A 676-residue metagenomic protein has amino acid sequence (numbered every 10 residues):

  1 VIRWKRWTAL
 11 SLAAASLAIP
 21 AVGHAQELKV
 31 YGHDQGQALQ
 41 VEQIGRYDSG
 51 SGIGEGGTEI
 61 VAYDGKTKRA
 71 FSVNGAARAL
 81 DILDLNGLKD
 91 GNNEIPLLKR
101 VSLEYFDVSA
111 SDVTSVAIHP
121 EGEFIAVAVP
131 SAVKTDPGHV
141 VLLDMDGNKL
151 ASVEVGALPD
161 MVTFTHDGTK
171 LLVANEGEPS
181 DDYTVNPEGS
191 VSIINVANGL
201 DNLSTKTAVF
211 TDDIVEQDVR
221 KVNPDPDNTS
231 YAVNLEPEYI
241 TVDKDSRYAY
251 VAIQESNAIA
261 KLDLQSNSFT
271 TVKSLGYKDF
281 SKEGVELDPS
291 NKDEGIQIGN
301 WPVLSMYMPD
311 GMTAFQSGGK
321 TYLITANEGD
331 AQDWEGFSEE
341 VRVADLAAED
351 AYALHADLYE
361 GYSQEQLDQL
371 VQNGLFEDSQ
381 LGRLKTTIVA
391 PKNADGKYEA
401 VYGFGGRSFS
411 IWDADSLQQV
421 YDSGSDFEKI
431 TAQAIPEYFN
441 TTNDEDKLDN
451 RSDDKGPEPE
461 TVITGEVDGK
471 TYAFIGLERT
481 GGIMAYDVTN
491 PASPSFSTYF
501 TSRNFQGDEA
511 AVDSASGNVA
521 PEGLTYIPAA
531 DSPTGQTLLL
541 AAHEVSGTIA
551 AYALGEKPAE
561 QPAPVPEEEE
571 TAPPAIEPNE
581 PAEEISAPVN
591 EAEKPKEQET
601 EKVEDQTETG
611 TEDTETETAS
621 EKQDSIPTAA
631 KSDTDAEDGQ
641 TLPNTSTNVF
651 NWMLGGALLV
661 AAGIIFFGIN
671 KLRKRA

Functional and structural regions predicted by a protein language model:
V1-T8: Bacterial N-terminal signal peptides that target proteins for export
A9-L17, A662: Hydrophobic helical h-region of N-terminal Sec-dependent signal peptides in bacterial secretory/periplasmic proteins
L17-H24: C-terminal segment of classical bacterial N-terminal signal peptides
A25, P558-G655, R675-A676: Intrinsically disordered, low-complexity repeat and linker tracts
Q26-V565, E570-P573, E577-E580: Beta-sheet-rich non-transmembrane sensory/scaffold domains
L150-E154, T163, L171, L642 (+3 more regions): A generic structured-segment signal
G656, V660-A676: C-terminal membrane-anchoring or membrane-association module
